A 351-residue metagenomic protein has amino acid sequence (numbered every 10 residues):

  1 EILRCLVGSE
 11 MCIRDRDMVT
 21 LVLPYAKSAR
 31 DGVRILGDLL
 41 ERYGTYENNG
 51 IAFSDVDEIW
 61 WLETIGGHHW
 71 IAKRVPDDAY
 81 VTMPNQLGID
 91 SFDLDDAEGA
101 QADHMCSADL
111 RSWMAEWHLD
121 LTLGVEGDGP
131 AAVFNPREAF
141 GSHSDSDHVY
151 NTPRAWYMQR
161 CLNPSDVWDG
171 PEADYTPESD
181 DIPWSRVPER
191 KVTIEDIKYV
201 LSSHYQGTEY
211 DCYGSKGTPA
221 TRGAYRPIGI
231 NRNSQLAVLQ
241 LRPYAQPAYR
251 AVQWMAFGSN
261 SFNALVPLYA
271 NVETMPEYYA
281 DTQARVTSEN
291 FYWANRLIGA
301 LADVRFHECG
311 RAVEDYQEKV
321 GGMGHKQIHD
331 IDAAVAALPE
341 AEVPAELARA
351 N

Functional and structural regions predicted by a protein language model:
E1-G8, C12: Single conserved hydrophobic/aromatic residue that forms the stacking wall/gate of nucleotide- or nucleobase-binding
E1-I2, E41, R226-P227: Short, flexible, glycine/charge-rich loop motifs used to bind or transfer phosphoryl groups or to couple energy/partner
E1-I2, L21-V22, V187: Short, flexible active-site loop motifs that bind/organize anionic cofactors or intermediates
E10-R16, T82-M83, D96, A108 (+1 more regions): Extended interaction regions within the primary functional domain
R14-D17, Y46-N48, I65-G67, V75 (+1 more regions): Short, solvent-exposed loop/turn segments at the edges of secondary structure
R16-N49: A conserved hydrophobic secondary-structure block that centers on an alpha-helix together with its immediately flanking
V33, G44, N48, V56-I59 (+1 more regions): C-terminus-biased signal that marks the final domain/tail of proteins
F53-D93: A cross-kingdom feature marking charged/low-complexity
